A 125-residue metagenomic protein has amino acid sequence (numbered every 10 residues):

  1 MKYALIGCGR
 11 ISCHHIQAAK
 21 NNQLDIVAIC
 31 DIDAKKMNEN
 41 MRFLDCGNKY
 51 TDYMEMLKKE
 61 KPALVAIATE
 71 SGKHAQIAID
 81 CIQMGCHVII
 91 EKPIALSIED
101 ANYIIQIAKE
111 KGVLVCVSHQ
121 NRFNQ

Functional and structural regions predicted by a protein language model:
M1-L44: N-terminal Rossmann-like dinucleotide-binding module
I6, E91, S118: Short hydrophobic "strand-cap" motifs at the C-terminus of beta-strands
C8-I11, E70-G72, A95, N121-F123: Short beta->alpha connector loops
H15, L44, N48-I107: Beta-loop-alpha module in the N-terminal Rossmann-like domain of NAD(P)-dependent dehydrogenases, especially those
A18-A19, A78, F123-N124: Alpha-helical and His/Cys-centered functional microenvironments
I26-V27, K49, V88, V115: Hydrophobic/aromatic residues located in beta-strands of well-ordered beta-sheets within soluble catalytic
A95-Q125: A contiguous active-site-proximal alpha/beta segment in oxidoreductase catalytic domains
